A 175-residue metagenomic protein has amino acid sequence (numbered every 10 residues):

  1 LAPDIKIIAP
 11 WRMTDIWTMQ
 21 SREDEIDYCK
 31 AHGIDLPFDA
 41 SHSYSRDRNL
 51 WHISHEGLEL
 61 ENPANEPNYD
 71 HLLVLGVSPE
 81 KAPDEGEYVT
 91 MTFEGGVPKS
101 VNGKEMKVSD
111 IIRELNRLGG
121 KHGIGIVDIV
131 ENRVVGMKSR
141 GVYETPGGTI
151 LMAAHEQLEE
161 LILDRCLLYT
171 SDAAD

Functional and structural regions predicted by a protein language model:
L1-H32, S78-Y88, T92-V97, E105 (+1 more regions): Active-site adenylate/phosphate-handling loop in enzymes that bind or generate adenylated species
P3, K30-P37, E56, E94-G96 (+3 more regions): Generic secondary-structure signature for well-ordered alpha-helical cores
M13, H42, N132: Residue-level "edge-of-site" marker
W17-F38, H42-R48, H52-S54: Internal gly/pro-rich beta-alpha loop/helix module that stabilizes soluble enzyme cofactors or their anionic handles
S54-F93: A conserved mid-domain beta-alpha-beta active-site/ligand-binding segment of alpha/beta enzyme cores
P83-E94, K99, M106-M152: Glycine-rich, aromatic-lined ligand/substrate-binding cores of catalytic and carbohydrate-binding domains
V142, T149-L168: C-terminal catalytic subdomain
Y169-D175: Conserved small/polar residues in nucleotide/adenosyl-binding loops
